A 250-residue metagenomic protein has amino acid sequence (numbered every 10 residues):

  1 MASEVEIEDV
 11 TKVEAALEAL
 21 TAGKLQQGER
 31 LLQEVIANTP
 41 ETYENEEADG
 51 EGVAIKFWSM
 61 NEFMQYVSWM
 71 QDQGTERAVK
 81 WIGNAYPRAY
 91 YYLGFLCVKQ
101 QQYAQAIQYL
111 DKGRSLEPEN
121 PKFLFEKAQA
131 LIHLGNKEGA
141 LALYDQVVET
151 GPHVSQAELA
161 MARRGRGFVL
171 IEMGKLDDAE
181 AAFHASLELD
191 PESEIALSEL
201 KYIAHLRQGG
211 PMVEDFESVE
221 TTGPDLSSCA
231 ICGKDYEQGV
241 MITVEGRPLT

Functional and structural regions predicted by a protein language model:
I231-K234: Short, cysteine/histidine-rich loop/knuckle motifs that typically chelate Zn2+
